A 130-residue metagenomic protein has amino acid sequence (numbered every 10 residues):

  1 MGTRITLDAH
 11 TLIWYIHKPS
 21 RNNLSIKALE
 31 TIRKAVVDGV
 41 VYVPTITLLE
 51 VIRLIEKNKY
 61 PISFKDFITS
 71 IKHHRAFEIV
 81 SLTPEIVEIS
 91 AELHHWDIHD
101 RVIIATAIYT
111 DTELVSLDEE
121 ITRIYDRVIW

Functional and structural regions predicted by a protein language model:
M1-R4, H74, I104-W130: Acidic, PIN/NYN-like endoribonuclease modules and their adjacent C-terminal/linker elements
M1-V43, K57-T69: Short, well-structured N-terminal submotif of metal-dependent ribonuclease cores
T11, T47-L48, I86, I103 (+1 more regions): Alpha-helix capping/helix-boundary segments
I13-H17, E50-L54, E88-A91: A short acidic, helix-capping loop that chelates divalent metal ions and anchors anionic groups
P44, L82, H99, L117: Replace "coordinates the UDP/GDP/TDP-sugar" with "coordinates nucleotide-activated sugar donors
T45-L48, I68-L93: Acidic catalytic patch
